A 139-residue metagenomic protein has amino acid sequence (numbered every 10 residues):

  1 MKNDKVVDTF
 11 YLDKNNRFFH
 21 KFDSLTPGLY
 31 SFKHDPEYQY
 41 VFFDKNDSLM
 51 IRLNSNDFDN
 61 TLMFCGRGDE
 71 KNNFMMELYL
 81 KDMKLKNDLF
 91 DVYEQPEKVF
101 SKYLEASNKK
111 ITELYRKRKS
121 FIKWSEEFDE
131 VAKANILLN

Functional and structural regions predicted by a protein language model:
M1-V131: A non-transmembrane, solvent-exposed segment enriched in polar/low-complexity residues
E130-N139: Amphipathic alpha-helical repeat scaffolds of TPR domains
